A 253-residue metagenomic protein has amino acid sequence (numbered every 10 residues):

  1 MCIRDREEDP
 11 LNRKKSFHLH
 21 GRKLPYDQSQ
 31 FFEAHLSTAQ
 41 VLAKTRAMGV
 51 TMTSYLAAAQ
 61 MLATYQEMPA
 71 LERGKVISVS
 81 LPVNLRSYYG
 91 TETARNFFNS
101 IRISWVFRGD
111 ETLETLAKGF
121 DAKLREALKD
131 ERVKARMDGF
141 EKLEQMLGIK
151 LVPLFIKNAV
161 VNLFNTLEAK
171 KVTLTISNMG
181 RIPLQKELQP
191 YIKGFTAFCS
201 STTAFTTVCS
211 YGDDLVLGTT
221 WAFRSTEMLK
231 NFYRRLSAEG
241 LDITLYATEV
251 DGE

Functional and structural regions predicted by a protein language model:
M1-D5: Conserved small/polar residues in nucleotide/adenosyl-binding loops
R6-F31, V161-T173: Alpha-helix-centered segments that form part of catalytic cores
F17-R86, L215: Gly/Ser/Thr-rich phosphate-binding loops and adjoining beta-strand/alpha-helix segments that form adenosine-phosphate
Y65-E253: Acyl-thioester-dependent acyl-group transfer interface
